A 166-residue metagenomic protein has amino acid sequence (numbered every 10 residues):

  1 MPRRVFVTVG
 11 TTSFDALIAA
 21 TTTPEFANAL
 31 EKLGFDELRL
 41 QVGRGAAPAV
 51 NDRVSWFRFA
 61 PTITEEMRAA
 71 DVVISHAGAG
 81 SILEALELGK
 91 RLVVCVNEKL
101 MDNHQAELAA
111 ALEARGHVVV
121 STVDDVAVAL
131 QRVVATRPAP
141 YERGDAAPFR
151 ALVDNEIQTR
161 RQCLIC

Functional and structural regions predicted by a protein language model:
M1-A69: Donor-nucleotide binding loops and adjacent catalytic segments primarily of GT-B fold Leloir glycosyltransferases
R3, L33, R44, T62 (+6 more regions): Catalytic phosphate/metal-binding cores of nucleic-acid and nucleotide-processing enzymes, i.e., regions that mediate
L40, V133-C166: C-terminal amphipathic helix plus adjacent low-complexity, charged tail appended to glycosyltransferase catalytic
S55-R58, V118-A129: Short acidic-hydrophobic, aromatic-tinged amphipathic segments that line or gate anion-handling sites
I63-D102: A donor-sugar binding/catalytic signature common to diverse glycosyltransferases and related nucleotide-sugar
E87, R91-V123: Catalytic binding pocket for nucleotide-activated donors in carbohydrate/polymer assembly enzymes
